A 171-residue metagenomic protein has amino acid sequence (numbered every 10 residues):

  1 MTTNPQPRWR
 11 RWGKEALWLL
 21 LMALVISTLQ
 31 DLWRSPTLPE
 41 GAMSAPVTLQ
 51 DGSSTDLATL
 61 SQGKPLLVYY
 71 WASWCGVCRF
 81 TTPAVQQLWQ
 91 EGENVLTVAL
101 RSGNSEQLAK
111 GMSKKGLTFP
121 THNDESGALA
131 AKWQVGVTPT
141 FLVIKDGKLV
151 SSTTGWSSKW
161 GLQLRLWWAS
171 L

Functional and structural regions predicted by a protein language model:
M1-T48, L171: N-terminal targeting signals for export/organelle localization
G41, K64, G136-T138: Short, small/polar residue-rich loop motifs at catalytic or cofactor-binding pockets
T48, P120-D124: Short acidic-hydrophobic, aromatic-tinged amphipathic segments that line or gate anion-handling sites
D56-R79, V85: Short active-site neighborhood of thiol/selenol oxidoreductases, capturing the structured segment around
L67-V68, V95, F141: Hydrophobic beta-strand anchors of alpha/beta hydrolase catalytic cores
R79-K115, E125-A131: Structural microenvironment flanking redox-active thiols in thiol-disulfide oxidoreductases
S113-L117, E125-L171: Thiol/disulfide oxidoreductase modules built on the thioredoxin-like
